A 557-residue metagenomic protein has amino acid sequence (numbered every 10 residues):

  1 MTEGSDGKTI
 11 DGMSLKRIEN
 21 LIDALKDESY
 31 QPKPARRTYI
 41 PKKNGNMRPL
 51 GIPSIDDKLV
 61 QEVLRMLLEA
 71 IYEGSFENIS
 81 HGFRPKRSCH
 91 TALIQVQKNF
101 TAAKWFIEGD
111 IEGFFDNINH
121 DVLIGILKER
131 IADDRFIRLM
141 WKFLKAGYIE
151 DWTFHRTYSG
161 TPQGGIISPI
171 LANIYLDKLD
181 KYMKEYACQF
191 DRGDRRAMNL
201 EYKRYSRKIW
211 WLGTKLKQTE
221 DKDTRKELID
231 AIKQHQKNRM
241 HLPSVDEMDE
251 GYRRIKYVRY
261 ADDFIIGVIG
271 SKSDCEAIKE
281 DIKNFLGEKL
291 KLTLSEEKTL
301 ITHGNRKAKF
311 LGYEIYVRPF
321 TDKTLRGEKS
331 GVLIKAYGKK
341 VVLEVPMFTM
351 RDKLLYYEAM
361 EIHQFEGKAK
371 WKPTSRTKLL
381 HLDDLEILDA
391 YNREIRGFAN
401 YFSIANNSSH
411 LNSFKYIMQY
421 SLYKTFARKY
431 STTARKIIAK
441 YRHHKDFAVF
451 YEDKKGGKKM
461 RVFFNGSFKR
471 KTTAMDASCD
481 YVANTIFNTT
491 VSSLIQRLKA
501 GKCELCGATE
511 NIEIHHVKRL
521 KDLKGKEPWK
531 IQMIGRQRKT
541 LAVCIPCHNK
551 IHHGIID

Functional and structural regions predicted by a protein language model:
M1-D557: Non-catalytic terminal/accessory segments
